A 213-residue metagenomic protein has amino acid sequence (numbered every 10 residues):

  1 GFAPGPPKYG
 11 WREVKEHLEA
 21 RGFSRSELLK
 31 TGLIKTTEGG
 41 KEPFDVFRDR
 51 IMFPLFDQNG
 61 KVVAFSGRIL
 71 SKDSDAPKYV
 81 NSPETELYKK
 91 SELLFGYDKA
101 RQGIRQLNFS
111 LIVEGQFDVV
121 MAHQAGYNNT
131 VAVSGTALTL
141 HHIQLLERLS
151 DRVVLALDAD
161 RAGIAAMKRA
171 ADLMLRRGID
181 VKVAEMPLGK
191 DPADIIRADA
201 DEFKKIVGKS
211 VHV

Functional and structural regions predicted by a protein language model:
G1-K8: Conserved alpha/beta enzyme-core scaffolds, especially Rossmann-like or related mixed alpha/beta domains that build
P4, L18, E86-K90, A132 (+6 more regions): Hydrophobic alpha-helical scaffolding
K8-L149, V153, A166-M167: Phosphate-handling DNA/RNA-contact segment within nucleic-acid enzymes
Q116-F117, Y127, R176-G178, A184-M186: Alpha-helical interaction elements
I143-L146, D172-L175, G208-H212: Flexible glycine/proline-rich, aromatic-decorated loop/lid segments
L149-S150, A171-L173, A198-K204: Short, hinge-like loop/turn segments at secondary-structure boundaries
V153, R161-L175, V181, E185: Phosphate/diphosphate-binding loops
G178-V213: C-terminal or mid-to-C-terminal helical accessory/interaction module adjacent to the motor/catalytic core
